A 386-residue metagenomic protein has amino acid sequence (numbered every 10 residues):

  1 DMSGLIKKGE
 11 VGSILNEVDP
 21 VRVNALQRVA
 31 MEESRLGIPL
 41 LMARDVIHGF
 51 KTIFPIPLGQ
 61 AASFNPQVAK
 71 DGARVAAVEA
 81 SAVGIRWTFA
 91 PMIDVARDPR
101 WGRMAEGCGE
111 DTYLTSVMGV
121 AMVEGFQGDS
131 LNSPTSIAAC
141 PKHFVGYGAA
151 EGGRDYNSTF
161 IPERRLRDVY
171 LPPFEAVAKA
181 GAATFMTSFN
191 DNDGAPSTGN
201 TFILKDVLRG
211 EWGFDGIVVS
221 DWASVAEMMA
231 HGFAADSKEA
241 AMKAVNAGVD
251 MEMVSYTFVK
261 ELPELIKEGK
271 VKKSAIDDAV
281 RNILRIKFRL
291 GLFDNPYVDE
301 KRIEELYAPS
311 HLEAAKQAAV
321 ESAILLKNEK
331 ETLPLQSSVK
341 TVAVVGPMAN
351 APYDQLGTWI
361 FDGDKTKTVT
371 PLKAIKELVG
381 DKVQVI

Functional and structural regions predicted by a protein language model:
D1-I386: Glycoside hydrolase catalytic-domain context in secreted enzymes
